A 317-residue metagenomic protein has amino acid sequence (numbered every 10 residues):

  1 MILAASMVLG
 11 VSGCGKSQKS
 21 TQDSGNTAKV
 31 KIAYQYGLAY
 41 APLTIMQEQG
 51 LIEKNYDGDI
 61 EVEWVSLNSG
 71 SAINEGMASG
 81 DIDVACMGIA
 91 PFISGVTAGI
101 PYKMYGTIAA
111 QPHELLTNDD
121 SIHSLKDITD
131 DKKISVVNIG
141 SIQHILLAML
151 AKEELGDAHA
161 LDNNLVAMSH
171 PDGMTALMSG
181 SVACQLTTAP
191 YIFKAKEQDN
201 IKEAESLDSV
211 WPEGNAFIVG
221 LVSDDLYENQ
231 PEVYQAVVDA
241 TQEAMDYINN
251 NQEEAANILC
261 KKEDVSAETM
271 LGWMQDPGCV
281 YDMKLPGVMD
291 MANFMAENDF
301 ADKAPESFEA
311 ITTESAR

Functional and structural regions predicted by a protein language model:
M1-K29, R317: Short, low-complexity disordered leader/linker segments with a strong preference for bacterial N-terminal type II
G25, S94-Y105, K152, K194-D208: Ligand-binding "clamshell"
N26-K31, K54-S66, D81, E154-M168 (+3 more regions): A local structural motif
K29, Y36-S66, A72, A78 (+3 more regions): Short, polar/charged alpha-helical segment
K29-L51, E114, N118-K194: Bilobed "Venus flytrap"/periplasmic-binding protein-like clamshell domains and structurally analogous long
A90-P91, H159-D162, V166, H170-I258: Pocket-lining segment of extracytoplasmic ligand-binding domains
E228-F300: Secondary-structure end/capping motifs
A296-R317: Conserved C-terminal helix/tail region of periplasmic/extracytoplasmic solute-binding proteins
